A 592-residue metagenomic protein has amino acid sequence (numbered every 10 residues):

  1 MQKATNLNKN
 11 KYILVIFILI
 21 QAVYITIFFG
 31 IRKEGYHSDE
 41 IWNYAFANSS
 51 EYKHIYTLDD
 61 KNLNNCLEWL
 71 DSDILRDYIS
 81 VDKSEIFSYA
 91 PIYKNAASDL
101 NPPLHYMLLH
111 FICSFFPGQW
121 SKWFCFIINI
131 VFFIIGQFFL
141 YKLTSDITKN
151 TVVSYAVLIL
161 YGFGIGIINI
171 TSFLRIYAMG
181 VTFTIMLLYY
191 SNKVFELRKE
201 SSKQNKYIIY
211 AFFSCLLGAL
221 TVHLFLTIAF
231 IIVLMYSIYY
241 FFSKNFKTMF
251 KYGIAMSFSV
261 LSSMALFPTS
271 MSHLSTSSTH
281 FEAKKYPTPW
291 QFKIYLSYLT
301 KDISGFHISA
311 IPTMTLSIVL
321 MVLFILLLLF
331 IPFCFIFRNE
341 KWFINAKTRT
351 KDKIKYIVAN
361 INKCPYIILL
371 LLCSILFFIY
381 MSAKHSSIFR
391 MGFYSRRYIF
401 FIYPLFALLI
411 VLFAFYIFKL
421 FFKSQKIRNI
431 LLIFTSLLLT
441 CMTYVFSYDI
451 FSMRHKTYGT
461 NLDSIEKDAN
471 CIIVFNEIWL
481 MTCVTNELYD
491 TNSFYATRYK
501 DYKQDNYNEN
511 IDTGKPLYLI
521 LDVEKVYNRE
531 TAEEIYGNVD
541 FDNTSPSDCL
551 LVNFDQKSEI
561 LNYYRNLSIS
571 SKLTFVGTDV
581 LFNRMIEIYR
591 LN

Functional and structural regions predicted by a protein language model:
L14-I20, K206, S257, T348-K363 (+1 more regions): Signature aromatic-anchored transmembrane alpha helix within multi-pass, membrane-resident enzymes that catalyze glycan
N48-N101, C113-Q119: Interfacial juxtamembrane loops and adjacent helix segments that form the catalytic/substrate-binding surfaces
F111, F139, I159-F163, I167 (+4 more regions): Specific aromatic-rich, kink-prone transmembrane helix
F124-T148, M186: Transmembrane-helix motifs of polytopic, lipid-linked glycan transferases
V157, Q204-H223, L234, M256-L261: Membrane-interface alpha helices of multi-pass inner-membrane proteins
Y239-F242, T248-R338, F377-F378: Membrane-lumen/periplasm interface segments of specific transmembrane helices in polyprenyl phosphate-linked
K384-L420: Hydrophobic/aromatic-rich transmembrane helices and adjacent perimembrane loops
L438-N506, P516-L517: Membrane-embedded, lumen/periplasm-facing catalytic core of multi-pass transferases that use lipid-linked donors
